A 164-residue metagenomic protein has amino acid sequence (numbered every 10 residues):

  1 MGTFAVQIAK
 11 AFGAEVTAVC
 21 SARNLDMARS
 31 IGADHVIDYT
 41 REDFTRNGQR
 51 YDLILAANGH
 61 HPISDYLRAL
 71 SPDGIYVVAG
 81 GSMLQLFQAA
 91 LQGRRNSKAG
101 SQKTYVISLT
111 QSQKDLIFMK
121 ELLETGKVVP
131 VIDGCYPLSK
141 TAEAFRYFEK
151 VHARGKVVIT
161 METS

Functional and structural regions predicted by a protein language model:
M1-S164: Terminal helix/beta-alpha structural elements that buttress the NAD(P)+-binding lobe
